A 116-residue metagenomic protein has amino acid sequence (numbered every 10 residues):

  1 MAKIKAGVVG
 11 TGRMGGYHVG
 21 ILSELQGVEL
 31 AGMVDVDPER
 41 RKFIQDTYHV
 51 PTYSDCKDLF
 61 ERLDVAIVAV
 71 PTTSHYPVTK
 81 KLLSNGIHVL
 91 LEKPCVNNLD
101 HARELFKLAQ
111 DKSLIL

Functional and structural regions predicted by a protein language model:
M1-Y48: N-terminal Rossmann-like dinucleotide-binding module
A2-I4, E92, D111: Generic cytosolic/nucleocytoplasmic N-terminal low-complexity/intrinsically disordered segments
H18, Y48-L108: Beta-loop-alpha module in the N-terminal Rossmann-like domain of NAD(P)-dependent dehydrogenases, especially those
V28, I87, L114: Short phosphate-binding/catalytic loops that engage adenosine nucleotides
G32, V65, I115: Short, Asp-centered acidic motifs that coordinate Mg2+ and/or phosphate in catalytic or ligand-binding sites
K107-I115: Basic phosphate/pyrophosphate-binding loop/patch that engages nucleotide-derived ligands
